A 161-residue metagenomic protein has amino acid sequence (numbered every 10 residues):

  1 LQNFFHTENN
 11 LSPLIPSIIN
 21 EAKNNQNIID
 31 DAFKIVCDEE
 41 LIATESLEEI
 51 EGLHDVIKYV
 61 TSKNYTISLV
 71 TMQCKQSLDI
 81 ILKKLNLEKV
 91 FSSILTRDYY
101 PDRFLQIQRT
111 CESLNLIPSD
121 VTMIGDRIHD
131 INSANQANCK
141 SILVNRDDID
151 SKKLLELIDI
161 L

Functional and structural regions predicted by a protein language model:
L1-H54, C74, D79: N-terminal helical cap/lid subdomain that shapes the substrate entry/recognition surface in HAD-like hydrolases
I19, A43-T44, Y65, I117-S119: Short, contiguous strand/loop micro-motifs
E49, I67, M123-I124: Conserved SAM-binding loop
E49, V70, Y99: Residue-level marker of regulatory loop/turn positions in helix-turn-helix DNA-binding domains and in histidine
G52-N64: Catalytic-core regions built around general acid/base machinery
K58-T61, K75, I80-L161: Asp-based, Mg2+/Mn2+-dependent phosphohydrolase catalytic module
S68-T71, C111: Polytopic alpha-helical membrane proteins, predominantly small-molecule transporters/carriers
